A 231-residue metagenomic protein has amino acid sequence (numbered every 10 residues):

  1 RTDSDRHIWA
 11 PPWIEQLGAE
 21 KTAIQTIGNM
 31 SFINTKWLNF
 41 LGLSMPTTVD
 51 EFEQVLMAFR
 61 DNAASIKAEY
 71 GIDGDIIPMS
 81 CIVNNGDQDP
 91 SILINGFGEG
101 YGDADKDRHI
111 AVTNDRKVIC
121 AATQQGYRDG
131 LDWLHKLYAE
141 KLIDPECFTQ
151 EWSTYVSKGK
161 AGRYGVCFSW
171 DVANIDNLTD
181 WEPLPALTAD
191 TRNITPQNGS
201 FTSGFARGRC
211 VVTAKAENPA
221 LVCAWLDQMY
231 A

Functional and structural regions predicted by a protein language model:
R1-A231: Extracytoplasmic/secretory soluble proteins
